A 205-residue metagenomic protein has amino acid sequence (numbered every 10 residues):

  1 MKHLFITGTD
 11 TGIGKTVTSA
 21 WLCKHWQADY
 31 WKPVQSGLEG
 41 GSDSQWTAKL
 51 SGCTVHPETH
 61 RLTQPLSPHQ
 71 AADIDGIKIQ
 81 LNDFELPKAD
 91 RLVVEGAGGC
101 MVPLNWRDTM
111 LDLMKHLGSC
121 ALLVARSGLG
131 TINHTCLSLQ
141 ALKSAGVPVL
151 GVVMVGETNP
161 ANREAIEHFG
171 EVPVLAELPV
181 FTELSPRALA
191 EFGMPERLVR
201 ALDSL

Functional and structural regions predicted by a protein language model:
H3, V17-D90: N-terminal phosphate/diphosphate-binding loop that engages ATP/GTP or pyrophosphate donors across diverse enzyme folds
I6-T7: Hydrophobic anchor at the beta1->P-loop junction of P-loop NTPases
I13-G14: Conserved glycine(s) of the Walker
K32-V34, L122-A125, L150-G156: Short internal beta-strands
S51, L117, F169-V172: Short, structured coil segments at secondary-structure junctions
F84-N105: Switch II (G3) loop of P-loop NTPases
N105-G128: Inter-motif core of Ras-like GTPase G domains
L139-L205: C-terminal lobe/tail of nucleotide-utilizing enzymes
